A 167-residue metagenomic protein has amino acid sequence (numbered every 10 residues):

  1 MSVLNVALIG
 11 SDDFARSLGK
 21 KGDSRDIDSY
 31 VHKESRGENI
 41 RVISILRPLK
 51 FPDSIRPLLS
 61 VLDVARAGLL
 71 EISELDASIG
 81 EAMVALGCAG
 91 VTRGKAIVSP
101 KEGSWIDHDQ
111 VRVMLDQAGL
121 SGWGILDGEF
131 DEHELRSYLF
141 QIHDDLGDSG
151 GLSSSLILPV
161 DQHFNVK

Functional and structural regions predicted by a protein language model:
S2-D12, S17-E74: Switch I (G2) and immediately adjacent beta-strands of P-loop GTPase domains
V6-L8, A96, V160: Hydrophobic beta-strand residues in large extracellular and virion-surface proteins
A7, R16-G19, G87, D116 (+1 more regions): Generic detector of intrinsically disordered, low-complexity, polar/charged segments
D12, N39, L70, A96 (+2 more regions): Compositionally biased, intrinsically disordered low-complexity regions
H32-E34, I55-W123: Conserved C-terminal guanine-recognition region of P-loop GTPase G domains, centered on the G4
L46-L59, S78-M83, L156-K167: Beta-strand/loop-dominated core regions that host nucleotide or nucleotide-derived cofactor-binding catalytic loops
R47-K50, D76, W105, S137-L139: A short linear-motif detector with a strong N-terminal bias
P100, I106-D109, V113-K167: Conserved catalytic-core segments of large NTP-driven translation/proteostasis enzymes
